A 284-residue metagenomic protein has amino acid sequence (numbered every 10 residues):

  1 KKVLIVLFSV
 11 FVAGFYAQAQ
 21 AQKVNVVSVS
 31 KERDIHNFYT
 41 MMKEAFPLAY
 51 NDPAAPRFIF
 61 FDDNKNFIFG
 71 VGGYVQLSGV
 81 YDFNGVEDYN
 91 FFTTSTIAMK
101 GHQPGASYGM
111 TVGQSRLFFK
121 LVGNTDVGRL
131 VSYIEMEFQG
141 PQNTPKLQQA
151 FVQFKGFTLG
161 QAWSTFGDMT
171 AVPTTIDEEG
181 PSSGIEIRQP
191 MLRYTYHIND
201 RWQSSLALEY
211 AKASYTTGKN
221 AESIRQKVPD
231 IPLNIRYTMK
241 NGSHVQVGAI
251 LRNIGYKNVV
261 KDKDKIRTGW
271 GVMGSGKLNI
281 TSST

Functional and structural regions predicted by a protein language model:
K1-V24: Bacterial Sec-dependent N-terminal signal peptides
F8, V27-V29, G242, S282: Intrinsically disordered, low-complexity segments enriched in Ser/Pro/Gly/Ala and basic residues
F15-A17, R129, T217, A221-D230 (+1 more regions): An exposure/low-complexity boundary signal
Q18-Y81: N-terminal periplasmic/intermembrane-space "pro-region" immediately following the signal or transit peptide
Y50-N51, T94-K100, M169-I176, A211-T217 (+1 more regions): Flexible, solvent-exposed coil segments and beta strand-coil junctions, predominantly the extracellular/periplasmic
D62-Y89, M99-A213, K227-V228, P232-K240 (+1 more regions): Outer membrane beta-barrel
D88-T94, A221-Q226, D262-K265: Flexible, surface-exposed loop regions and adjacent strand-edge segments of Gram-negative outer-membrane beta-barrel
N241-T284: Detector for outer-membrane/organellar transmembrane beta-barrel domains, recognizing the amphipathic beta-strand
